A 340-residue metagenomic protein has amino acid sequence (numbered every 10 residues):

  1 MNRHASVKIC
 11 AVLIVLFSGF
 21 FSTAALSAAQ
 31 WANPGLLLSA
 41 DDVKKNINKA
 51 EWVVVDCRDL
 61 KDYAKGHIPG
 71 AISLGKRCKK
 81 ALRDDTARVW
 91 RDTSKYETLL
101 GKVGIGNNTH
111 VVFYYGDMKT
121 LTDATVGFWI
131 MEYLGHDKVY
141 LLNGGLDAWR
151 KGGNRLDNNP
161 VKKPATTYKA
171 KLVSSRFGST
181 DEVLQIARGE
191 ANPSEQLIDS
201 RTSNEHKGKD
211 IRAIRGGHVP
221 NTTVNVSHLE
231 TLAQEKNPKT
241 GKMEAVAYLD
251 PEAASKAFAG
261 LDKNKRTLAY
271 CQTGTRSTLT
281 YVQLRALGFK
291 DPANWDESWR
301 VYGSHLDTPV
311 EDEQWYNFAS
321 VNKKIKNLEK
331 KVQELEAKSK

Functional and structural regions predicted by a protein language model:
M1-V12: Bacterial N-terminal signal peptides that target proteins for export
C10-S22: Bacterial N-terminal signal peptides
I14, A25-L26, G274: Cleavable N-terminal signal peptides
A28-L38, K80-L82, D147-N221, S227 (+1 more regions): Active-site neighborhoods of enzymes that stabilize oxyanions during catalysis
A28-N107, A187-L261: Positively charged, proline/Ser/Thr-rich regional signature most characteristic of the Rhodanese/CDC25-like
A28-W31, W90-N192, K209-D210, T275-P292 (+1 more regions): Thiolate-centered catalytic microenvironments shared by cysteine-dependent enzyme domains
A71, V139, T222-T223, T267 (+1 more regions): Structural signal for hydrophobic
A254-K256, K263-W315: C-terminal soluble interaction/assembly domains
